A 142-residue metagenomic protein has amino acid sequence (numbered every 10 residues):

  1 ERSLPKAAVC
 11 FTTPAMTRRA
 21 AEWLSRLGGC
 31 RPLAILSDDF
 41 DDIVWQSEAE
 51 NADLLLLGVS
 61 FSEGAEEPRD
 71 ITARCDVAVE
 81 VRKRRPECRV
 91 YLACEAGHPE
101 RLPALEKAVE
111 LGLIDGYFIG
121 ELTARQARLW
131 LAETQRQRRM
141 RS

Functional and structural regions predicted by a protein language model:
R2-A7: A short, charged/proline- and glycine-enriched loop that marks the coil->beta-strand transition at the N-terminal
V9-A15, S37-D38, G58-F61, A93-A96 (+1 more regions): Structural motif
V9-F40: Two-component/phosphorelay signaling modules centered on CheY-like receiver
R19-R26, V77, L102-L111: Short, aromatic/basic amphipathic alpha-helical patches
L33-D38, C94-S142: Output/docking surface of receiver
D39-I43, D53-R85, C94-A104: Conserved phosphotransfer microenvironments
L55, V90, G116-Y117: Two-component signal transduction core modules
